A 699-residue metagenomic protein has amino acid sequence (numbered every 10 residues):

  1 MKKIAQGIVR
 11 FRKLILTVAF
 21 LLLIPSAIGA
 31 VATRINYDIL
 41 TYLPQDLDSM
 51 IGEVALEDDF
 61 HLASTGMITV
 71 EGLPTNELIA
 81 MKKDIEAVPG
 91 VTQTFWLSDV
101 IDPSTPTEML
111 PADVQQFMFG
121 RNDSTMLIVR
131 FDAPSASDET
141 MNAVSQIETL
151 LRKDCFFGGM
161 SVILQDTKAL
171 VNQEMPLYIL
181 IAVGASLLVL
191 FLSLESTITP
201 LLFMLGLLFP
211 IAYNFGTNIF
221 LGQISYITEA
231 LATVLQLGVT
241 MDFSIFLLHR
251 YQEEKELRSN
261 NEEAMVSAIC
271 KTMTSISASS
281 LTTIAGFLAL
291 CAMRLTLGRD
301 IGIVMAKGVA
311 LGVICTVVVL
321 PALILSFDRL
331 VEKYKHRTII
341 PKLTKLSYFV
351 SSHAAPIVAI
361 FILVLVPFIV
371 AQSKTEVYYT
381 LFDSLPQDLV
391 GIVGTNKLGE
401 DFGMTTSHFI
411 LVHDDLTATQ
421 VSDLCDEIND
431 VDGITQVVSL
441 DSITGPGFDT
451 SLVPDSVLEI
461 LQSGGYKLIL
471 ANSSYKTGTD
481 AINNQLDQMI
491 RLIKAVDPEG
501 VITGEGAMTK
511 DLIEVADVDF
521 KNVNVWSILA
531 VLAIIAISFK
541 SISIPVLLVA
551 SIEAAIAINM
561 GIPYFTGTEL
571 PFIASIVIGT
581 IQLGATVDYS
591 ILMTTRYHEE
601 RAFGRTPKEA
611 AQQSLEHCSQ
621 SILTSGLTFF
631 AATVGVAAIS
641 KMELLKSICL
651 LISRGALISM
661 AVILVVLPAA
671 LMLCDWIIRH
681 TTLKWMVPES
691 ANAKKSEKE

Functional and structural regions predicted by a protein language model:
M1-I35, T41, V91, S135-Y379 (+1 more regions): Membrane-embedded transmembrane helical bundles of large multi-pass transporters/channels
P44-L164, E376-I544, A550-E569: Structured non-transmembrane domains adjacent to transmembrane bundles in polytopic membrane proteins
